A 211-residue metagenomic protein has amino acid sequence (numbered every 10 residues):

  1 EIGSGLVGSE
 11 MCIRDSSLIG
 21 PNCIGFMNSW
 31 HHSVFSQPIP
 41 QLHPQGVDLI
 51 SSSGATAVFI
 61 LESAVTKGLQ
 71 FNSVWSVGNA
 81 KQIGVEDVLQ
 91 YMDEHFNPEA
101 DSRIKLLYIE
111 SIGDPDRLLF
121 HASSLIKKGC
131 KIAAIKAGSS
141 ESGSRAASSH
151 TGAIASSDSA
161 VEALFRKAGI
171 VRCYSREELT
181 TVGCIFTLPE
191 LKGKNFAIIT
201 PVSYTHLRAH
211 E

Functional and structural regions predicted by a protein language model:
E1-I13, H206-E211: Single conserved hydrophobic/aromatic residue that forms the stacking wall/gate of nucleotide- or nucleobase-binding
E10, R14-G25, T151-E177: Helix-enriched interaction subdomains in cytosolic or periplasmic regions, typified by TIR/SEFIR signaling/NADase cores
S17-N22, M27-N28, S51, S73-S76 (+2 more regions): General beta-strand structural signal in soluble alpha/beta enzymes
I39-P98, K192-R208: Short glycine-cluster motifs
R103-S111, N195-T200: Periplasmic-binding protein-like
S123-S142: Terminal amphipathic helices with adjacent charged low-complexity linkers/tails
S140-A153: Glycine-rich, charge-decorated loop segments at or immediately adjacent to ligand/cofactor-binding or catalytic sites
Y174-P201: Hard-cation-handling environments
